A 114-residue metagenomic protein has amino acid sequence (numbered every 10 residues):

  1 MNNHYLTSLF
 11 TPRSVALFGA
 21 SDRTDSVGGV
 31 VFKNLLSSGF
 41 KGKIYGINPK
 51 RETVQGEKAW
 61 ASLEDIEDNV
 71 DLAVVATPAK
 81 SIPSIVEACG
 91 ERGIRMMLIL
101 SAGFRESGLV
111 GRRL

Functional and structural regions predicted by a protein language model:
M1-L114: Catalytic-core regions of core metabolic enzymes, especially those transforming organic acids/acyl-group intermediates
